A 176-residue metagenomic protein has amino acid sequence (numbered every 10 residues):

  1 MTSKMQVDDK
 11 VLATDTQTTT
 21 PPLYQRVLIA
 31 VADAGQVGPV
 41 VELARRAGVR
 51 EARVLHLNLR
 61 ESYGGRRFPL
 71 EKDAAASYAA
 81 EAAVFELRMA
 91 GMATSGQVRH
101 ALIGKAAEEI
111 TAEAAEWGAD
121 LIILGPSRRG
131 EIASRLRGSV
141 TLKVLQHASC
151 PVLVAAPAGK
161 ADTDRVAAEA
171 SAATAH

Functional and structural regions predicted by a protein language model:
T2-T19, A75: Extended, non-globular alpha-helical segments
M5, G159-H176: Short, glycine-/small-residue-rich phosphate/pyrophosphate-handling segment
T18-L70, A175-H176: Small/aliphatic-rich secondary-structure junction motif
L23-Y24, L121-H147, A161-V166: Glycine-rich, Arg-bearing micro-motifs that act as flexible, cationic patches
M92-H100: Short beta-strand elements in bilobed, periplasmic/extracellular small-molecule ligand-binding domains
R99-E109: Charged docking surfaces used in two-component/phosphorelay signaling
W117: Active-site charged/polar residues at nucleotide-handling catalytic sites that mediate phosphoryl, nucleotidyl
